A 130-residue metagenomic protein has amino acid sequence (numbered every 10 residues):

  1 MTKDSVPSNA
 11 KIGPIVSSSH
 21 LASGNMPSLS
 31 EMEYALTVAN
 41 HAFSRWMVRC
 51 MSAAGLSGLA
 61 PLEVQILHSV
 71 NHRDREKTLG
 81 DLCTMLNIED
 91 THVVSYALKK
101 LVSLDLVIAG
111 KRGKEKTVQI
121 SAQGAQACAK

Functional and structural regions predicted by a protein language model:
M1-S57: N-terminal leader segment of winged-helix/HTH proteins
M32-A39, A97, I120, A127: Amphipathic alpha-helix face/heptad-repeat signature
A35, W46, Q65-H68, Q126: Pre-recognition alpha-helix immediately N-terminal to the DNA-recognition helix within helix-turn-helix or winged-helix
V48-E89: N-terminal helix-turn-helix DNA-binding core of bacterial DNA-binding proteins
L67, L82, A97-L104: Basic amphipathic alpha-helical segments that dock to polyanions
V93-V94: Helix-turn-helix DNA-binding helix
K99-K130: Charged, amphipathic alpha-helical coiled-coil/dimerization segments
